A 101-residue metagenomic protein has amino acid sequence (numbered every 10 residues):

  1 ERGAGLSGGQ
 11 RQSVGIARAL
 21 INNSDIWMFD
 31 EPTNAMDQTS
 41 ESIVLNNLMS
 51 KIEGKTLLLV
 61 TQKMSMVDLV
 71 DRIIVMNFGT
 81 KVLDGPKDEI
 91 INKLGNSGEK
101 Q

Functional and structural regions predicted by a protein language model:
V14, A19-I21: Hydrophobic/aromatic position at a conserved helix-loop-beta junction within ABC-family ATPase nucleotide-binding
N22, E53: Conserved signature/switch motifs of ABC ATPase nucleotide-binding domains
W27-E31: Catalytic Walker B motif of ABC-type/P-loop ATPase nucleotide-binding domains
Q38-T39: Helix N-cap at the start of a conserved alpha-helix in ABC-type nucleotide-binding domains
G54-T61: Conserved H-loop
D68-V75: Conserved catalytic segment of ABC-fold P-loop ATPases
D84-G85: ABC ATPase "signature
